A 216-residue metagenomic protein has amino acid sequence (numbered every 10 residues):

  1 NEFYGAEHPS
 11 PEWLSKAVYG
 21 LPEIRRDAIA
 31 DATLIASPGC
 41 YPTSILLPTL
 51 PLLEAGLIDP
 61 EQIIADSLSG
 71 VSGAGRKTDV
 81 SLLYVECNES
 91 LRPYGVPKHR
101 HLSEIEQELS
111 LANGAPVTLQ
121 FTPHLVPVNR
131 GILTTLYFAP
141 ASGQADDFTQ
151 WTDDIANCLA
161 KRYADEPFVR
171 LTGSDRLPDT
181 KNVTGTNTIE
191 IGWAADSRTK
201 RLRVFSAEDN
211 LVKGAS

Functional and structural regions predicted by a protein language model:
N1-V96, G114, A194-R198: N-terminal Rossmann-like NAD(P) cofactor-binding subdomain of oxidoreductases, focused on the glycine-rich
E61-S67, V71-E208: C-terminal substrate-binding/catalytic lobe of Rossmann-fold NAD(P)-dependent oxidoreductases
D209-S216: C-terminal active-site "lid" helix and adjoining low-complexity regulatory extension at the edge of ATP-using catalytic
